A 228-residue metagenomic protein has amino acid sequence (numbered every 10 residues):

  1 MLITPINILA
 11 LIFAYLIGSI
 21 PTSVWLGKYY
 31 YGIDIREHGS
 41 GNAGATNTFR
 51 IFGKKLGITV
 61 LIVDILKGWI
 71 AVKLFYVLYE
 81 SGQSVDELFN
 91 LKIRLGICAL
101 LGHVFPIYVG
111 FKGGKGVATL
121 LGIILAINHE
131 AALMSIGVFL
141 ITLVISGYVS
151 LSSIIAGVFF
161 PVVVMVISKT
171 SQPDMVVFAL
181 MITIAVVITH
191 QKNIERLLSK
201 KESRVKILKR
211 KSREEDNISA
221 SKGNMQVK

Functional and structural regions predicted by a protein language model:
P5-Y30: N-terminal signal-anchor transmembrane alpha helix
I6, L56-I62, L66-I107, I127-A131 (+2 more regions): Nucleotide and nucleotide-moiety/phosphate-recognizing core
S23-K28, G102-K112, F139-S146, Q191-E195: C-terminal ends of transmembrane helices
V24-L56, E195-K228: Cytosolic, membrane-interface loops and tails of multi-pass inner-membrane proteins
I33-A45, Y108-L121, Y148-A156: Short, non-helical or kinked segments that cap or interrupt transmembrane helices
F49-K54, F75-Y79, G114-S146, V158-S168: Interfacial segments of multi-pass membrane proteins
L133, V149-A156, S171-I182: Loop-to-transmembrane alpha-helix initiation sites
